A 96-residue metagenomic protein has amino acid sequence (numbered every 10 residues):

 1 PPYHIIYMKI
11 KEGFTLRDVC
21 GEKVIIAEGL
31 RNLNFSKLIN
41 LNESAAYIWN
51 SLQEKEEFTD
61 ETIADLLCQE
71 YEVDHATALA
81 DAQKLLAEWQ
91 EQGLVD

Functional and structural regions predicted by a protein language model:
P2-Y47: Acidic, low-complexity/disordered tracts enriched in E/D and polar residues
Y3-I6, K37-D96: Long, charge-rich, low-complexity alpha-helical segments
